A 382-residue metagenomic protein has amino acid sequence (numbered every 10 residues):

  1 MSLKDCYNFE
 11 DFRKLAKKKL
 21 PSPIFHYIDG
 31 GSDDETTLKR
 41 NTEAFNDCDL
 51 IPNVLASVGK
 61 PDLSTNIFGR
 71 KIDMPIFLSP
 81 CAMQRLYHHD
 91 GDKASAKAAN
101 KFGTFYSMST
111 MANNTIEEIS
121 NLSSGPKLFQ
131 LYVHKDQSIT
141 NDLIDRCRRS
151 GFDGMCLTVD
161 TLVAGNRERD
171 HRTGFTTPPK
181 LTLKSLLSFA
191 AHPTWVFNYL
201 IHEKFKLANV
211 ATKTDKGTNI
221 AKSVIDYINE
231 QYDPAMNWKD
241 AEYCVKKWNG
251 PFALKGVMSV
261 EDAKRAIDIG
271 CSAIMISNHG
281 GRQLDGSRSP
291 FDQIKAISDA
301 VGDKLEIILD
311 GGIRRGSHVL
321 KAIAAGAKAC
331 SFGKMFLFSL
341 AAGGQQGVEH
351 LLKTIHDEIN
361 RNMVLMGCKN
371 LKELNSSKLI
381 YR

Functional and structural regions predicted by a protein language model:
M1-D49, S289-L309, I313-R382: Alpha/beta catalytic cores of nucleotide-metabolism and tRNA/nucleoside-modifying enzymes
M1-G69, P178-M236, K372-S376, I380: An N-cap/entry alpha-helix motif that binds or orients negatively charged groups
S32-D33, T110-N114, K135, M258 (+2 more regions): Short beta->alpha linker loops
D49, S64-N66, P75-S79, F105-S109 (+2 more regions): Short, conserved beta-strand segments within well-ordered enzyme catalytic domains that often line or immediately flank
I72-M111: Glycine-rich active-site/cofactor-binding loop and its immediate structural neighborhood
F77-M83, P126-Y132, I225-Y227: Short, basic, glycine/proline-bearing loop/turn elements
M83, K97, L122, S138-L309 (+1 more regions): Alpha/beta enzyme core
K101-L122, P126-T140: A gly/proline- and charged-residue-enriched helix-loop-helix capping module
